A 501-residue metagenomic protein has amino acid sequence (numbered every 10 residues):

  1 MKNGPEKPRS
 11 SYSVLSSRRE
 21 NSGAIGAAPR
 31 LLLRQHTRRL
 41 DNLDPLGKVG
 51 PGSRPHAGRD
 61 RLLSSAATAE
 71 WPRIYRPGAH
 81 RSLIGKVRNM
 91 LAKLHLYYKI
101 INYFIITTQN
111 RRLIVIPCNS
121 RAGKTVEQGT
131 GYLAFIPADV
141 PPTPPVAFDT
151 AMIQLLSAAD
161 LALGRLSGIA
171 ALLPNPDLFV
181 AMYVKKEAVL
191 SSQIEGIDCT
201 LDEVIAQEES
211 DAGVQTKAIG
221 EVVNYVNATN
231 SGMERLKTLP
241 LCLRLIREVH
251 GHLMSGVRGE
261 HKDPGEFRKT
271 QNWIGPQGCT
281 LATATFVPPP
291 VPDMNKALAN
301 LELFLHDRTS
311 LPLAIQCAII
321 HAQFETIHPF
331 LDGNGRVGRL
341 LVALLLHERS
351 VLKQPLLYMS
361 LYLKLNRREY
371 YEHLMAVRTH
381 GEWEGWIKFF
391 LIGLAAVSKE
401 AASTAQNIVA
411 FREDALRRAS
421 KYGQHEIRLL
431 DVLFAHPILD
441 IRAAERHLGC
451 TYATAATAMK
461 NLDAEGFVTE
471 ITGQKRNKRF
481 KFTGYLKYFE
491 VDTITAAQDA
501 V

Functional and structural regions predicted by a protein language model:
K2-M90: Basic nucleic-acid-binding interfaces
P5, R9, K86-V501: FIC/Doc superfamily catalytic core
